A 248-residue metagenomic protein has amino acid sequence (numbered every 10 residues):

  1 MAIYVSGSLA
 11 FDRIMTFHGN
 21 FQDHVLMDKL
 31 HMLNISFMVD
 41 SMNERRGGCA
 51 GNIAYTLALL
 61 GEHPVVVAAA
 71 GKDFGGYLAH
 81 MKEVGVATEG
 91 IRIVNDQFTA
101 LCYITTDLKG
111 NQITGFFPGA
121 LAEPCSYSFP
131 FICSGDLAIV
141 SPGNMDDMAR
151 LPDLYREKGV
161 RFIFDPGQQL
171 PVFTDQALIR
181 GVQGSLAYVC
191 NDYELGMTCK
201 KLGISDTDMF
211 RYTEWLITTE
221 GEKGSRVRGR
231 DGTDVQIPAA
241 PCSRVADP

Functional and structural regions predicted by a protein language model:
M1-V65, G76, P238, C242-V245: Glycine-rich phosphate/adenosyl-contacting loop at the front of the ribokinase-like
I3, H63-V65, T88, F162 (+1 more regions): Hydrophobic anchor at the start of a short beta-strand that flanks the dinucleotide cofactor-binding loop
S8, A68-K72, T106-L108, D165-G167: Cofactor-binding loop segments of dinucleotide-utilizing enzymes, especially the Rossmann-like FAD- and NAD(P)+-binding
H63-E89: A glycine-rich beta-to-alpha transition motif near the start of alpha/beta enzyme domains, typified by
V67-K72, E89-T99, E214-E220, P241: Beta-strand->loop->alpha-helix junctions that form or flank phosphate-binding loops in nucleotide-handling enzymes
E89-V94, C102-D146: Conserved phosphate-binding/catalytic loop of the ribokinase/pfkB sugar-kinase fold
L137-D206, K223-S225: Conserved beta-alpha-beta core of the PfkB/ribokinase-like small-molecule kinase fold
L202-P248: Conserved phosphate-binding/catalytic region of the ribokinase-like
